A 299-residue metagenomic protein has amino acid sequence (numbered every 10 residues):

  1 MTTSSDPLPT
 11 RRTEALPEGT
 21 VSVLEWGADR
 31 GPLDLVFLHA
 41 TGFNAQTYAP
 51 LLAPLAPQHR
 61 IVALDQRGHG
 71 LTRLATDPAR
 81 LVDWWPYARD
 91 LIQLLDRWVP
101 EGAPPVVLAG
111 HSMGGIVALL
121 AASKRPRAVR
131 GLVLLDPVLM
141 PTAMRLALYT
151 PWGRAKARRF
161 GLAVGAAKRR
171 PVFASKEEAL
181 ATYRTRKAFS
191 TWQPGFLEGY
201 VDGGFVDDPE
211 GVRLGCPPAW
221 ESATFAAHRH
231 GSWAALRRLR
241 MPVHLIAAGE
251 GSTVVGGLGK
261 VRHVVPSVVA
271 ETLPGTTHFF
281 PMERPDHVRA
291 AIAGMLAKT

Functional and structural regions predicted by a protein language model:
T2-T20: N-terminal cap/lid segment of alpha/beta-hydrolase-fold proteins
L16, Q66-A109, T150, A290: Active-site loop/oxyanion-hole signature of alpha/beta-hydrolase fold enzymes
S22-T76: Conserved HGGG/HGGXW glycine-rich cap/lid loop of the alpha/beta-hydrolase fold
D65-G70, V138, T276-T277: Short beta-to-alpha linker loops that shape the active-site pocket of alpha/beta-hydrolase fold enzymes
P104-A147: Conserved hydrolase catalytic core segment
R130-P171: Flexible "cap/lid" loop of the alpha/beta hydrolase fold
G195, D202-H263: Conserved serine/cysteine hydrolase catalytic core
L273-P285, R289: Catalytic histidine-centered segment of alpha/beta-hydrolase-like enzymes
